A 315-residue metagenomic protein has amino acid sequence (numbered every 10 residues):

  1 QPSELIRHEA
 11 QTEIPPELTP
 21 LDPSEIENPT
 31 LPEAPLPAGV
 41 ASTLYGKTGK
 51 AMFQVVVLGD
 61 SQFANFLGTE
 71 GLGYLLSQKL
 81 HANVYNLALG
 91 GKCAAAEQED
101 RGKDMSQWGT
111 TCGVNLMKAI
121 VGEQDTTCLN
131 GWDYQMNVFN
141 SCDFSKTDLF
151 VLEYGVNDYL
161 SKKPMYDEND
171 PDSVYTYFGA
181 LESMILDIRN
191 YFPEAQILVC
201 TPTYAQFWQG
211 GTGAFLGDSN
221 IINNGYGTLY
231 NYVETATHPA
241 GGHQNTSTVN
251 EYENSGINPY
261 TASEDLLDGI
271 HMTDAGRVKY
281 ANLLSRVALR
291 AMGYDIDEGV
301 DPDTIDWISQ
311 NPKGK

Functional and structural regions predicted by a protein language model:
Q1-N86, N140, N190, R290-K315: N-terminal secretory targeting modules
Q54, Q62-P171: Conserved SGNH/GDSL esterase-like catalytic core that processes O-acyl groups on lipids and polysaccharides
D60, Y175-G179, D187, A195-C200 (+2 more regions): Substrate-gating cap/lid alpha-helix
L67, H81, G155, L186-P193 (+3 more regions): Sec-exported extracytoplasmic/periplasmic mature domains
C93-A96, D158-P164, Q206-T212, G256-A262: Short acidic/His/Gly/Ser-rich catalytic and metal-binding motifs that mark active-site loops of diverse hydrolases
E99-W132, G210-T228, H238-G242, S247-V249 (+3 more regions): Surface-exposed intrinsically disordered loops and tails
G131-L152, V156, Y232-L267, H271 (+1 more regions): N-terminal hydrophobic signal/anchor transmembrane helix of membrane proteins
T228, E264-K315: Histidine-centered active-site loop/cap adjacent to the catalytic His in serine esterases/O-acetyl transfer systems
